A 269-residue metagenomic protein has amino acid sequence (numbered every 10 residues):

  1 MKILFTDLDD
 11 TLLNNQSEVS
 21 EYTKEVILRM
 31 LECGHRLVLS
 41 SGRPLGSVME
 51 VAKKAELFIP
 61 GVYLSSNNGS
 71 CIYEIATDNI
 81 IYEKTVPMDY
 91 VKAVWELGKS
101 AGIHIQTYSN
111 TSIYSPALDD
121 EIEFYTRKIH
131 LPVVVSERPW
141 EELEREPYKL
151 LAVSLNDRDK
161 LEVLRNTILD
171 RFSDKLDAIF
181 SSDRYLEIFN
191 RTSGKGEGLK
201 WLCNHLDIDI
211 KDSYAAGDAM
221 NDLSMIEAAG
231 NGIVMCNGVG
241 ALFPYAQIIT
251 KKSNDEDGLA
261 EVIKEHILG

Functional and structural regions predicted by a protein language model:
M1, G34, G61, P147-Y148 (+2 more regions): Short, well-ordered alpha-helix to beta-strand connector turns
M1-I3, S20, E187-G269: Mg2+-dependent phosphoryl-transfer enzymes with acidic/Ser/Thr/Gly-rich catalytic loops
M1-T6, E25-L28: Non-catalytic pre-domain segments flanking phosphatase-related domains
N15-V19: Conserved ATPase-coupling elements of RecA-like P-loop NTPase cores
E21-I122: Active-site phosphate-binding/coordination module
M30, S41, N68, L150 (+3 more regions): Residue-level signal for inorganic ion chemistry
L97-A216: Conserved acidic, metal-coordinating active-site core of Asp-based, Mg2+-dependent phosphoryl-transfer enzymes
